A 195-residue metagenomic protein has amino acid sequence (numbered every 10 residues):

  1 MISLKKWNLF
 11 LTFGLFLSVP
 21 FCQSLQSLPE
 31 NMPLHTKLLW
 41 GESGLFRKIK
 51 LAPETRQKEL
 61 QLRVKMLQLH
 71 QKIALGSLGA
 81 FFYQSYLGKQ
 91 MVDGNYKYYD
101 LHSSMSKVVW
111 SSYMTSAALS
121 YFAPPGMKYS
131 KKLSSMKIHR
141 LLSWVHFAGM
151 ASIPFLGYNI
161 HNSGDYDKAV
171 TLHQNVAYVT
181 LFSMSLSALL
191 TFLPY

Functional and structural regions predicted by a protein language model:
I2-L11: Bacterial N-terminal signal peptides that target proteins for export
T12-S104, T115-L133, Y195: N-terminal targeting leaders of membrane proteins
K72-Y86, K107-F122, L141-L156, V176-L190: Membrane-active amphipathic alpha-helices enriched in small hydrophobic residues
M91, I160, T191-F192: Juxtamembrane cytosolic interface motif at the C-terminal end of transmembrane helices
Y98-S111, M136, K168-V176: Short, charged, amphipathic alpha-helical segments
L133-L142: Membrane-helix boundary/juxtamembrane motif in polytopic membrane proteins
H161-T180, P194: Predominantly the C-terminal beta-signal and adjacent terminal strand-loop region of outer-membrane beta-barrel
